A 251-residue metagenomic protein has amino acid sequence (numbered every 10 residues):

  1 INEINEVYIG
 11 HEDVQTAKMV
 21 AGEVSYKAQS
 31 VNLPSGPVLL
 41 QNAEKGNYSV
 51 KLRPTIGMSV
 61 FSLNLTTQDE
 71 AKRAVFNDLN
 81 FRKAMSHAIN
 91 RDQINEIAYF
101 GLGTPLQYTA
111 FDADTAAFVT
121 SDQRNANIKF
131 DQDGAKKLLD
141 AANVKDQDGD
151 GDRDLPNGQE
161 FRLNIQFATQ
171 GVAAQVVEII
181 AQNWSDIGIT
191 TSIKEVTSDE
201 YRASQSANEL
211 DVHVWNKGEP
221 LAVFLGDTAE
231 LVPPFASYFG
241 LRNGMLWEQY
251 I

Functional and structural regions predicted by a protein language model:
I1-F100, T104-P105, D114-G151, L155-I251: Extracytoplasmic/periplasmic ligand-capture domains
T109-A110: Outer-membrane beta-barrel and related beta-rich outer-membrane complex signature in Gram-negative bacteria
